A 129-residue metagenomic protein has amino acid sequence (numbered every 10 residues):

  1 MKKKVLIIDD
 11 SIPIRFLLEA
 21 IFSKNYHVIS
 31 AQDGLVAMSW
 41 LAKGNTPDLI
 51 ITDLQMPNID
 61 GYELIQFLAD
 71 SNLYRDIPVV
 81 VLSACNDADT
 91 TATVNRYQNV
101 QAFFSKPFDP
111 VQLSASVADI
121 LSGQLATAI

Functional and structural regions predicted by a protein language model:
K2-I12, L18-E19, I50: Conserved acidic segment of CheY-like receiver
I12-I29, Q98: Two-component/phosphorelay signaling modules centered on CheY-like receiver
S30-L49: Acidic, metal-coordinating helix/loop segments flanking the phosphotransfer/catalytic sites of two-component signaling
D53, S83: Active-site residues of response regulator receiver
M56: Receiver (REC) domain active-site loop signature in two-component systems and cognate sites in sensor histidine kinases
F104-S105: Residues at the ends of beta-strands that form strand-to-helix hinge/output surfaces
F108-V117: C-terminal output helix
